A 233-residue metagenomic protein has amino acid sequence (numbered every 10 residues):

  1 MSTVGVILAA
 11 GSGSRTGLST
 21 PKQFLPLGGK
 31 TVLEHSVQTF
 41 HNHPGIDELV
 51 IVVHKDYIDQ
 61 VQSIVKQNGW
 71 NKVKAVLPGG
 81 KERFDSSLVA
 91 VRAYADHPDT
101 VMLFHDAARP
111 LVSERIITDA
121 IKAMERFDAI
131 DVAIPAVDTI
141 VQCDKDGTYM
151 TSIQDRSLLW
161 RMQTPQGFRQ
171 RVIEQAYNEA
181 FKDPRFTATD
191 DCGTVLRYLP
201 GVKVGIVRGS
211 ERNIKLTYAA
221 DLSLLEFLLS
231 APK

Functional and structural regions predicted by a protein language model:
M1-D59: N-terminal glycine-rich phosphate-binding loop and ensuing alpha1 helix
I7, L33, A90, H105-D106 (+3 more regions): Residue-level signal for inorganic ion chemistry
T16, V61-V65, A120, I173 (+1 more regions): Hydrophobic packing residues within well-ordered alpha-helices of enzyme cores
E34-D99, D183-P184: Conserved N-terminal catalytic core of the sugar/cofactor nucleotidyltransferase
D47-L49, D128-A129, K203: Residues at the starts of beta-strands that form the adenosine-phosphate
A75, K81-C143, Q163: Conserved beta-loop-beta/alpha segment of the NTase-like Rossmann-fold superfamily that binds/positions NTPs
Q142-T164, F168: Short, flexible, basic/aromatic active-site loop/helix in glycosyltransferases
R161-K233: Conserved alpha/beta core of the MobA/IspD/sugar-nucleotide pyrophosphorylase nucleotidyltransferase superfamily
